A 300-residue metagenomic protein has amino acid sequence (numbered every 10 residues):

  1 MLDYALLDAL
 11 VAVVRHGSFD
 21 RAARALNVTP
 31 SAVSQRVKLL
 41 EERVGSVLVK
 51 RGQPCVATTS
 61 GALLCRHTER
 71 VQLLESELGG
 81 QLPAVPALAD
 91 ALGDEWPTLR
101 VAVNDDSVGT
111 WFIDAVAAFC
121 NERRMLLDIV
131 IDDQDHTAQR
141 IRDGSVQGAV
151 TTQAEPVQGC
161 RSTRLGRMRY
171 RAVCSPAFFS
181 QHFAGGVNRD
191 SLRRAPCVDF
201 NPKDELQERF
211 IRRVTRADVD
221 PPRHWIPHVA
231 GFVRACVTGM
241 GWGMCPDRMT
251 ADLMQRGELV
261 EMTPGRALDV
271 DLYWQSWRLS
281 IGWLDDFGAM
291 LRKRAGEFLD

Functional and structural regions predicted by a protein language model:
V11-N27: Short helix-boundary/capping micro-motifs
H16, A25, E41-V47, E122: Residue cluster at the C-terminal edge of the helix-turn-helix DNA-binding motif
T29, R36-L39: Residues within the DNA-recognition helix of helix-turn-helix
E41-S60: A short LG(V/I)-centered, amphipathic sequence patch enriched for acidic residue(s) preceding the LG motif
R43-V44, L64-L92, L291: Alpha-helical linker/hinge and terminal dimerization helices associated with HTH transcriptional regulators
G93-Q158: Central regulatory/effector-binding core of bacterial HTH transcription factors
R161-M240, M254-A267, E297-D300: C-terminal regulatory
P264-D300: A late-sequence structural motif
